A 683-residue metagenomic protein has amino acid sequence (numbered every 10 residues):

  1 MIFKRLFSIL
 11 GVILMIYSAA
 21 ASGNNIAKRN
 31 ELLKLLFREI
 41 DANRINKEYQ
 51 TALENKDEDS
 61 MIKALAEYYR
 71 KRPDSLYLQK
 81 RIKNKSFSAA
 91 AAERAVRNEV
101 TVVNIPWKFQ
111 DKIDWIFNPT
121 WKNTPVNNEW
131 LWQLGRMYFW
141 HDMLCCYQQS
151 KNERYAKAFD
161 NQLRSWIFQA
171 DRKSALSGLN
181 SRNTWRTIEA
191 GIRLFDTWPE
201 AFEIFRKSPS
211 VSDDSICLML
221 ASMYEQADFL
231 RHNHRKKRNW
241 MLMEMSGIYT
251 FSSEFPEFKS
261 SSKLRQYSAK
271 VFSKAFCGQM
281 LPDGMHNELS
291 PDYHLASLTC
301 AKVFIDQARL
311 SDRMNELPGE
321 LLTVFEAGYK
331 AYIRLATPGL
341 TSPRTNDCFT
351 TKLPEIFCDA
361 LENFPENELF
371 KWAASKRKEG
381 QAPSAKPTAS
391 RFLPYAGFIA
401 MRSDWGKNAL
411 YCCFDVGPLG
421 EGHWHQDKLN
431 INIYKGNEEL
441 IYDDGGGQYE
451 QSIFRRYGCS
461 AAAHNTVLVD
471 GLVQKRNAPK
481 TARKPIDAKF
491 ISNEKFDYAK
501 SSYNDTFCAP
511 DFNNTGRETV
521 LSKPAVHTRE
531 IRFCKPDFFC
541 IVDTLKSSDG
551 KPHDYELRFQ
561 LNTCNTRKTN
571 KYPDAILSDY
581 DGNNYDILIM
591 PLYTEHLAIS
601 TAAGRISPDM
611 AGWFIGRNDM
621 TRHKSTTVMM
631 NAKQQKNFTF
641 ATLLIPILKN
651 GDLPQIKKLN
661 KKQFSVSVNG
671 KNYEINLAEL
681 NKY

Functional and structural regions predicted by a protein language model:
M1-N24: Bacterial Sec-dependent N-terminal signal peptides
S22-G23, G191, L353-F357, Y449-Y683: CBM-like, beta-strand-rich accessory domains located in the C-terminal region of large, secreted polysaccharide-active
S22-N98: Extreme N-terminal leader/anchor segments
P106-E326: Aromatic-lined, polymer-binding surfaces characteristic of secreted/periplasmic polysaccharide-degrading enzymes
W132, R186, M223, M241 (+12 more regions): Active-site-proximal structural scaffolding
L281, M285-I441, Q634-T639, I656-Y683: Carbohydrate-active enzyme catalytic cores, enriched for enzymes that act on polyanionic acidic polysaccharides
Y442-D444, E450-Q451: Cytochrome P450 core scaffold surrounding the K-helix E-X-X-R motif and the conserved "meander" helix-loop region
